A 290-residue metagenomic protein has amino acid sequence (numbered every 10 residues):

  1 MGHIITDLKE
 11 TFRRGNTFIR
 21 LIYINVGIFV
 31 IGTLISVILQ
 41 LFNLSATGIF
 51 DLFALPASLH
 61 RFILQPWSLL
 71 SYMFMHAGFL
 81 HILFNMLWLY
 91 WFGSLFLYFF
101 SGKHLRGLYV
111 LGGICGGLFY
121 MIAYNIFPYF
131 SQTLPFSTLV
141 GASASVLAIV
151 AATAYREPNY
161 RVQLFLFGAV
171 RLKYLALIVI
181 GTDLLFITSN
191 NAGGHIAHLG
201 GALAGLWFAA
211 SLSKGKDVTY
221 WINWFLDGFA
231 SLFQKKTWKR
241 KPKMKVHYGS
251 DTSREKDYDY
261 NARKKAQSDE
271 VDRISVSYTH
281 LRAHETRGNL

Functional and structural regions predicted by a protein language model:
M1-T17, V26, D183-L290: C-terminal transmembrane module of polytopic alpha-helical membrane proteins
R14-L139, I187-A197: N-terminal TM1-TM2 helical hairpin plus the immediately adjacent luminal interfacial "cap"
L83, A142-V150, I196-L203: Membrane-embedded alpha-helical segments of multi-pass membrane proteins, especially the transmembrane helices
M86-F99, L108-L111, I149-N159, L203-G215: Membrane-interfacial alpha-helical segments at the cytosolic side of multi-pass membrane proteins
W91, V179-L184: Hydrophobic, membrane-inserted alpha-helices
T133-R156, L172: Membrane-interface micro-motifs in multi-pass membrane enzymes
L164-A169: Membrane interface segments of multi-pass transport proteins and intramembrane proteases
L172-I180: Small-residue-rich segments of transmembrane alpha-helices in multi-pass membrane proteins, especially helix faces
